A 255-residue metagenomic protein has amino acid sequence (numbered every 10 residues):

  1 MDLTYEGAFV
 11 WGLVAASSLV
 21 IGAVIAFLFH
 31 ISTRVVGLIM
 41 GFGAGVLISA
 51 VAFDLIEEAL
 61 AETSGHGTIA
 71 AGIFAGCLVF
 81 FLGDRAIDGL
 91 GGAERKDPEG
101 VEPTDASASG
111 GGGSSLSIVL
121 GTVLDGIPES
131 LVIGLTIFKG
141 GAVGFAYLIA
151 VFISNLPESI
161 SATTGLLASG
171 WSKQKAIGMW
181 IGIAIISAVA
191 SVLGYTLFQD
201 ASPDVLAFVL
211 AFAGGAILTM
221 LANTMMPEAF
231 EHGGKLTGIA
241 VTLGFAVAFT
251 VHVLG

Functional and structural regions predicted by a protein language model:
M1-G255: Intrinsically disordered, metal-sensing/regulatory segments
